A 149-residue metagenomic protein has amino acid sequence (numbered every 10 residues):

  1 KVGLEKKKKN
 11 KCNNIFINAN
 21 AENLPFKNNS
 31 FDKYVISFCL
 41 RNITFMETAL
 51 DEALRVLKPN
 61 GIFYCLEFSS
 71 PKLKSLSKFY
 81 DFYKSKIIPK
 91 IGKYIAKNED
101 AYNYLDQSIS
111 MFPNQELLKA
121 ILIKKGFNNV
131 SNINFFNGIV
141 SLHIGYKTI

Functional and structural regions predicted by a protein language model:
K1-L24: Class I SAM-dependent methyltransferase SAM/SAH-binding core
N13, F31-D32: Local beta-strand N-terminus motif with an aromatic residue
D32-M46, S69: A short SAM/SAH-binding and catalytic strip from SAM-dependent methyltransferases
E47-I62: A short glycine-rich, Lys/Arg-flanked "PGG" loop and its adjoining helix->strand segment in the class I
F63-Y64, N129: A short hydrophobic/small-residue beta-strand
S69-K125, S131: C-terminal alpha-helical "lid/dimerization" subdomain adjacent to the S-adenosyl-L-methionine
K119, I123-I149: Core SAM-dependent methyltransferase catalytic element
